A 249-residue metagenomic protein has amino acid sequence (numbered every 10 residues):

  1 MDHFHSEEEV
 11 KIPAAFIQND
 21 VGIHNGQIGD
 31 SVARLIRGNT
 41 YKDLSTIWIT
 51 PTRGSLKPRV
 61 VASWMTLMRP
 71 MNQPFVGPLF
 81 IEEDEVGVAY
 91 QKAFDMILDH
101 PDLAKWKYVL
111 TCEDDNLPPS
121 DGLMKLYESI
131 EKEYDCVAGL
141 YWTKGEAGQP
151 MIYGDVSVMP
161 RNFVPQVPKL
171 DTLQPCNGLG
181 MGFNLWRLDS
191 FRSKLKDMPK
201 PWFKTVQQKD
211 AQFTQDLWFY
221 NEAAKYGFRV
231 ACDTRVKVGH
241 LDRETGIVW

Functional and structural regions predicted by a protein language model:
D2-I81: N-proximal low-complexity "stem/linker" segments adjacent to membrane-targeting elements
H3-S6, A15-S31, Y41-K42, D197-W249: C-terminal catalytic/acceptor-binding lobe
R69-N72, M96-W106, E131: Alpha-helix termini
V86-D102, N221: Short, conserved alpha-helix that lines the donor NDP-sugar binding/gating region of sugar-transfer enzymes
V86-Y90, R161, D216: Conserved donor sugar-nucleotide recognition element shared by glycan-biosynthetic enzymes
A104-L117: Short beta-strand-to-loop acidic/aromatic patch adjacent to the donor-nucleotide binding site
W106, E133-D135, F228: Short, high-confidence coil segments that cap the C-terminus of an alpha-helix and link into the following beta-strand
P119-T205: Conserved catalytic core of nucleotide-sugar-dependent glycosyltransferases
